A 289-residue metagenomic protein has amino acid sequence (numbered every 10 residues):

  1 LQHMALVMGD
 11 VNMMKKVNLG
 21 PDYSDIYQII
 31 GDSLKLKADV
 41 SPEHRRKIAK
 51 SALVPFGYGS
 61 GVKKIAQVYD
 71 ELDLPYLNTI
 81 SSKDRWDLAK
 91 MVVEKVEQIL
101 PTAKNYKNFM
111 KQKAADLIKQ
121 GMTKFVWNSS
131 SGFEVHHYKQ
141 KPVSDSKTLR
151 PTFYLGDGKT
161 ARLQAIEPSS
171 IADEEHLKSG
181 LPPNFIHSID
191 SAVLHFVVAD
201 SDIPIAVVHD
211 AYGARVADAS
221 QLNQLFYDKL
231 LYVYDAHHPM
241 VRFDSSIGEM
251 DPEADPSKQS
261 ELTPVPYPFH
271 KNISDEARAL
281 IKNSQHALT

Functional and structural regions predicted by a protein language model:
L1-T289: Conserved catalytic core of nucleotide polymerization and phosphodiester-bond processing enzymes
